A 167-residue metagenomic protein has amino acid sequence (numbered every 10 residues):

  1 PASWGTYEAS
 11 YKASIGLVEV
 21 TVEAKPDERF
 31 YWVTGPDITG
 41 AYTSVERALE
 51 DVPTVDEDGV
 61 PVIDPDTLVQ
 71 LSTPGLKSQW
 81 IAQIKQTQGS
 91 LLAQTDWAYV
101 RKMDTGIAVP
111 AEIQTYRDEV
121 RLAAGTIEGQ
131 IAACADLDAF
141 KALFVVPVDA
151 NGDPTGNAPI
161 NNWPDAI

Functional and structural regions predicted by a protein language model:
P1-Q94, A124-I167: Interaction-interface detector
K77, T105-E112: Residue-level recognition of alpha-helical structural elements
T95-G106, I127: Secondary-structure edge/capping motif, primarily at the C-terminal ends of alpha-helices and the immediately following
P110-D118, K141-L143: Short, charged, amphipathic alpha-helical segments
